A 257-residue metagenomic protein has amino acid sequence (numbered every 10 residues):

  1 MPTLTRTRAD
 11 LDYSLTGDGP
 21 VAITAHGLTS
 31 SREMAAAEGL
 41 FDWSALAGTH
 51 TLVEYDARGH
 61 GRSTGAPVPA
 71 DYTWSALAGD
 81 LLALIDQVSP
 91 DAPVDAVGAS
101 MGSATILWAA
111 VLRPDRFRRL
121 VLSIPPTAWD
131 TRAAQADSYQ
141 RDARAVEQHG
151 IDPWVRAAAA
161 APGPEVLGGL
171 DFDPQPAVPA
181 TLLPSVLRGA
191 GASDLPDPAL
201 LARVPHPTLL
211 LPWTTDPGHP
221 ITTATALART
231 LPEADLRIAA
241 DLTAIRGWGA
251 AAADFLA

Functional and structural regions predicted by a protein language model:
R6-T64: Conserved HGGG/HGGXW glycine-rich cap/lid loop of the alpha/beta-hydrolase fold
H26, G98-S100, W213: Conserved alpha/beta-hydrolase "nucleophile elbow" surrounding the catalytic nucleophile
A45, V53-V94: Active-site loop/oxyanion-hole signature of alpha/beta-hydrolase fold enzymes
A104-E147: Flexible "cap/lid" loop of the alpha/beta hydrolase fold
G169-A199: Hydrophobic, aromatic-rich cap/lid helix
V204, L210-P212: Short beta-strand/loop motif that positions the catalytic acidic residue of the alpha/beta-hydrolase fold
P217-T223: Conserved alpha/beta-hydrolase "acid-adjacent" motif
E233-A257: Catalytic active-site module of serine/aspartate enzymes centered on a nucleophile-bearing elbow/loop
